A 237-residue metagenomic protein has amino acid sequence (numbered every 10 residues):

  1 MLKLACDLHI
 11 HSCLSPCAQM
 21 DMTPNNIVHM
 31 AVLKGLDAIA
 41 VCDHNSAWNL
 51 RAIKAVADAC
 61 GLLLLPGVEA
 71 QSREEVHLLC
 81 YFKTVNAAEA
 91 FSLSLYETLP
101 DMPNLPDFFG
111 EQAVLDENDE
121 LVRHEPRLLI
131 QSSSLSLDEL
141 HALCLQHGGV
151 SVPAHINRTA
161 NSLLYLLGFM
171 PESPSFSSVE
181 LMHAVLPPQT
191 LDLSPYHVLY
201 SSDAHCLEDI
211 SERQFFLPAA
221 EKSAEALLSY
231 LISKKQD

Functional and structural regions predicted by a protein language model:
M1-L8, P16-M30, K34-L36, A47-L93 (+1 more regions): Charged catalytic cores and adjacent phosphate/nucleic-acid-binding surfaces used for phosphate/nucleic-acid chemistry
K3, L105-P106, I130, A220: A general, composition-driven signal for non-globular sequence regions
I39: Conserved acidic
K83-E125, F169: Active-site gating loops and adjacent loop-to-helix segments of metal-dependent hydrolytic enzymes
E111-H147: Alpha-helix-centered segments that form part of catalytic cores
